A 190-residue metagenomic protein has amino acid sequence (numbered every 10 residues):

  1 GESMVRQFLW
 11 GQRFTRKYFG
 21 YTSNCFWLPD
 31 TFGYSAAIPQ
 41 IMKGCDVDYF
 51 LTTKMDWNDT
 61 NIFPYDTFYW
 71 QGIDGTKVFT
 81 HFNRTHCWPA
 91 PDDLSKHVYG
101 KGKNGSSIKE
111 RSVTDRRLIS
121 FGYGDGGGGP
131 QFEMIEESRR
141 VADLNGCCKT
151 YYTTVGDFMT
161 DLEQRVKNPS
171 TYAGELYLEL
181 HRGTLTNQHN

Functional and structural regions predicted by a protein language model:
G1-N190: Catalytic-domain carbohydrate-binding cleft regions of carbohydrate-active enzymes
